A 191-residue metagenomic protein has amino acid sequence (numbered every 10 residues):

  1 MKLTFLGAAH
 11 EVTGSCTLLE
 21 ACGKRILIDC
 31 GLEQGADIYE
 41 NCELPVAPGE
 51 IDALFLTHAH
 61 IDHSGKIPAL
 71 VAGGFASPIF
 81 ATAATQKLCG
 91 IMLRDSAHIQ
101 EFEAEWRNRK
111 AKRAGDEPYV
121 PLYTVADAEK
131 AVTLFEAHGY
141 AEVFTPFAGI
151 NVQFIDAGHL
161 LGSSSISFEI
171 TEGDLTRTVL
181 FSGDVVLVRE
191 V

Functional and structural regions predicted by a protein language model:
M1-T4, R25: Extreme N-terminal starter segment of soluble prokaryotic enzymes
K2, A21, H138-E190: Catalytic core of the metallo-beta-lactamase
A9-E11, A21-S77, A81-F135, V185-V191: Pre-active-site segment of Zn-dependent metallo-hydrolases
S15: Glycine-rich phosphate-binding loop of nucleotide-binding enzymes
